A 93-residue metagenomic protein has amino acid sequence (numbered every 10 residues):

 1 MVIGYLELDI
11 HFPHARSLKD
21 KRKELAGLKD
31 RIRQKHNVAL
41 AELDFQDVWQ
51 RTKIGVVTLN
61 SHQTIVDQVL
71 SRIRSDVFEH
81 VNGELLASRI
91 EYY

Functional and structural regions predicted by a protein language model:
I3, A41-H62: Short, charge-patterned binding micro-sites
G4-P13: Short glycine-/aliphatic-rich beta-strand segments at the starts of folded cytosolic domains
F12-R16, N60-H62: A generic structural motif
K21: C-terminal binding/interaction regions
V38-D44, L86-S88: A short linear hydrophobic-aromatic micro-motif
T58-Y93: C-terminal structural segments of small proteins and small subunits
